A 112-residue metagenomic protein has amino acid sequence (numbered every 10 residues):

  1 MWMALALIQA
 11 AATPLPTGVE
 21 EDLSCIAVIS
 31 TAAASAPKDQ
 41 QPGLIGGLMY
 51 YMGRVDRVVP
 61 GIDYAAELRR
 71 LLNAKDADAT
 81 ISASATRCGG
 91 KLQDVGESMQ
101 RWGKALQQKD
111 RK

Functional and structural regions predicted by a protein language model:
M1, T31-A32, D94: A very general structural signal that marks isolated residues within well-ordered alpha-helical segments
M1-P16: Classic N-terminal secretory signal peptides
Q9-A11, A27, D110: Generic low-complexity, intrinsically disordered sequence content enriched in small uncharged/hydrophobic residues
A11-A12, A36-K38, K75-T80: Generic structural signal for short, solvent-exposed loop/turn connectors between secondary structure elements
P14-E67: Short N-proximal segments of mature Sec-exported proteins
L44-K112: Compact alpha-helical subdomains of small soluble proteins
